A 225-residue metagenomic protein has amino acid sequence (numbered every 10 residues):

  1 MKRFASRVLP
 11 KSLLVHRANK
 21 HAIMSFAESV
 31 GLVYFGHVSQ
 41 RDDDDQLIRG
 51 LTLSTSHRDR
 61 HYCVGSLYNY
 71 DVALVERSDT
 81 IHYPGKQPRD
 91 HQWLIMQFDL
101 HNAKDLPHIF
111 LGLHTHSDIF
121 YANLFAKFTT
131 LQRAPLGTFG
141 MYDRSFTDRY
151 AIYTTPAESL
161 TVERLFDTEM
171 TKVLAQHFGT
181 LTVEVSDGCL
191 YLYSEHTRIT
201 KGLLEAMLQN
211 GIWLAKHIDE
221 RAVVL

Functional and structural regions predicted by a protein language model:
M1-K2, V185: Short, compositionally biased low-complexity segments
K2-A18, S25, H196-R198: Terminal, regulation- and interaction-focused segments at domain boundaries
K20-L225: Charged, low-complexity intrinsically disordered regions
